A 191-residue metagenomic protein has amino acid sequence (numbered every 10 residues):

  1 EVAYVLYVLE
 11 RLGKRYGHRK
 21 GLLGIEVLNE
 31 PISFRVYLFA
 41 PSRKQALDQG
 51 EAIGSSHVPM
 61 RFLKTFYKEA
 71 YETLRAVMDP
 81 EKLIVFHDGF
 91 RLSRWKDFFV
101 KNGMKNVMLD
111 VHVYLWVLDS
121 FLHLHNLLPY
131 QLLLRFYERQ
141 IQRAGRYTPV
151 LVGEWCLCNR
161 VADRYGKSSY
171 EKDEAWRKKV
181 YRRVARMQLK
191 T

Functional and structural regions predicted by a protein language model:
E1-R11: Active-site beta->alpha N-cap acidic-glycine motif
Y7, K14-G17, G21-L23, L28-L189: Extracellular glycoside hydrolase catalytic/binding regions
